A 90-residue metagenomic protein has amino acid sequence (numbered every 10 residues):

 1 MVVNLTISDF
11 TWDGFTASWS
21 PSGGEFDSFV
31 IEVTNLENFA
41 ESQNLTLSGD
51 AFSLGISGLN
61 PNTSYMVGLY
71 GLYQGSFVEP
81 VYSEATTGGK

Functional and structural regions predicted by a protein language model:
M1-N60, S64-K90: Extracellular low-complexity, O-glycosylation-prone stalks/linkers
